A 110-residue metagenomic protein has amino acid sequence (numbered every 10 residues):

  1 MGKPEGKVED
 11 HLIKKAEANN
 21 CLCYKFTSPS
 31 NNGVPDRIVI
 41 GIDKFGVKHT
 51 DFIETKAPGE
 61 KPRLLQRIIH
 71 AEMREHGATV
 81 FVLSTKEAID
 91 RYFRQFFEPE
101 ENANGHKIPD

Functional and structural regions predicted by a protein language model:
M1-D110: Catalytic phosphate/metal-binding cores of nucleic-acid and nucleotide-processing enzymes, i.e., regions that mediate
